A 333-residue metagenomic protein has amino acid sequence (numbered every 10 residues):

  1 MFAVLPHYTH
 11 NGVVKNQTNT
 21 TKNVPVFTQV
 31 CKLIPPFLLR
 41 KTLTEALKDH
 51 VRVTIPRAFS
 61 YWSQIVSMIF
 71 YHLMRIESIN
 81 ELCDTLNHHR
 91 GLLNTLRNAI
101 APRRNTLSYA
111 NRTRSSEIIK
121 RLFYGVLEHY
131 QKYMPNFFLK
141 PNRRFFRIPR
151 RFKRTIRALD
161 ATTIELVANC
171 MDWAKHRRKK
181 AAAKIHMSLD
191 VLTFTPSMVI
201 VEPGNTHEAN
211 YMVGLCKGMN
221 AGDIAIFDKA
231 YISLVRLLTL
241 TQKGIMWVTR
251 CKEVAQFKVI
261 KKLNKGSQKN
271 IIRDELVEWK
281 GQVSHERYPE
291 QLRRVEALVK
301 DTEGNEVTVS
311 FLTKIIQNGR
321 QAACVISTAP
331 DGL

Functional and structural regions predicted by a protein language model:
M1-T85, R114, R121-L122, H129 (+4 more regions): Single, function-defining residue in the core of a domain
N87-T95, Y211-M212: Glycine-rich loop/turn
T95-R114: Major-groove recognition helix of helix-turn-helix-like DNA-binding domains
N105-Y109, H129-M134: Short alpha-helical linear motifs
L127, P141-F145: Extended Lys/Arg-rich, glycine-bearing segments that form polyanion-binding/interaction patches within enzyme domains
F137-F138: Exposed extracellular interaction/assembly regions and N-terminal maturation sites
A174: A glycine- and small-aliphatic-rich helix-loop capping segment at beta-alpha/alpha-beta transitions that lines
